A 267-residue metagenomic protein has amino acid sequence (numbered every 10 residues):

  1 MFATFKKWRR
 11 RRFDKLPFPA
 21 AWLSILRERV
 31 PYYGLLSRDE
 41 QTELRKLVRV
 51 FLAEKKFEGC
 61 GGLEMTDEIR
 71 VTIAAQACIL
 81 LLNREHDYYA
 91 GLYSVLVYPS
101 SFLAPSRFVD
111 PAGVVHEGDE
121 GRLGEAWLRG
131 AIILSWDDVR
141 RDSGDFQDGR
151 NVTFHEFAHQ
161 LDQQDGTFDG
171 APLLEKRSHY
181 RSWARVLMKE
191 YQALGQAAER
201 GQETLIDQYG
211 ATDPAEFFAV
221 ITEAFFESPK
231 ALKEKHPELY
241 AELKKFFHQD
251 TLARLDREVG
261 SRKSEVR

Functional and structural regions predicted by a protein language model:
M1-R12, V152-H155: Membrane-interacting alpha-helical segments
K6, R10-D14, A21, E28-P31 (+5 more regions): Metalloprotease/metallohydrolase-associated module, dominated by Zn2+-dependent proteases
S37, D148-Q164, A219: Active-site recognition of the HExxH zinc-binding catalytic motif
L44, V48, I69-I73: Short amphipathic alpha-helical coiled-coil/interface segments
E58-R70: Short, charged early-sequence alpha-helical segments and their helix-coil boundaries
G260-R267: Arg/Gly-rich low-complexity intrinsically disordered repeat tracts
